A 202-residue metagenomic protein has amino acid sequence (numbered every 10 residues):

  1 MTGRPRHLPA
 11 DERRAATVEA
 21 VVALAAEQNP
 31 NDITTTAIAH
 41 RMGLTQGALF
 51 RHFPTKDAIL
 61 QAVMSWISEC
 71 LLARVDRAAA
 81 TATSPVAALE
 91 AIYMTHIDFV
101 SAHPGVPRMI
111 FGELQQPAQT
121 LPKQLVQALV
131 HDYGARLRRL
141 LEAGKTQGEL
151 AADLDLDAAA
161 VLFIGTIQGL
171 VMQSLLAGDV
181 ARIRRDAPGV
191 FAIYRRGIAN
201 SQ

Functional and structural regions predicted by a protein language model:
M1-T2, D98-F99, A135-Q147, L162 (+3 more regions): C-terminal peripheral helix-coil segments that are non-catalytic and often amphipathic
R13-V22, I38, V63-I67, L71 (+1 more regions): Generic hydrophobic, amphipathic alpha-helix propensity
A16, L24-A58, A62: Helix-turn-helix
A62, D76-V106, L156, A160-F163: Hydrophobic alpha-helical connector segments
E69-L72, D76, T120-Q147, D157-V161 (+1 more regions): Amphipathic alpha-helical packing segments from all-alpha helical-bundle domains
S101-L121: Amphipathic alpha-helical segments used for helix-helix packing
R108-I110, P122-K123, E149, D153 (+1 more regions): Short, hydrophobic secondary-structure boundary micro-motifs
